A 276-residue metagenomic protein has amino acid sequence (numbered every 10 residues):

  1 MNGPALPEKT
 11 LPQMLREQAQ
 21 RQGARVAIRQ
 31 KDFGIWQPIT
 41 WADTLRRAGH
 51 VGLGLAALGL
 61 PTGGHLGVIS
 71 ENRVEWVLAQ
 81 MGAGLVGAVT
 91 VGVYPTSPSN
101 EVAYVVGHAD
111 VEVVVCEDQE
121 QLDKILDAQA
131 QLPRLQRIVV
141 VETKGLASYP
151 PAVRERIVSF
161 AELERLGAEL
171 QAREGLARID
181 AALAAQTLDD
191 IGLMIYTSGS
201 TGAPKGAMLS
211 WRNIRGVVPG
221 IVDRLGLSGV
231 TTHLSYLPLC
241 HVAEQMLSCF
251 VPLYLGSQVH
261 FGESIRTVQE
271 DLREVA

Functional and structural regions predicted by a protein language model:
M1-L11: Flexible, non-catalytic linker and terminal segments flanking ANL/adenylate-forming cores
P7, A27-M81, P98-A103, S159-E162 (+1 more regions): Conserved AMP-binding/adenylate-forming core of the ANL superfamily
G23-V26, I157-Y196, A203, G226-T232: Conserved pre-ATP/AMP-binding loop-to-beta segment of ANL
P38-A42, A161, A184, G192-V218: Conserved AMP-binding A3 loop
L53, G64-H65, E71-S99, G107-V113 (+2 more regions): A short helix-loop-beta submotif of the ANL/AMP-binding
L58, L85-L166: Structural core segment of the AMP-binding/adenylate-forming
L66, A83, V114, I191 (+3 more regions): Conserved S/T- and glycine-rich ATP-binding loop of Class I adenylate-forming
R215-T232, L239-A276: Conserved AMP-binding/adenylation subdomain of ANL enzymes
